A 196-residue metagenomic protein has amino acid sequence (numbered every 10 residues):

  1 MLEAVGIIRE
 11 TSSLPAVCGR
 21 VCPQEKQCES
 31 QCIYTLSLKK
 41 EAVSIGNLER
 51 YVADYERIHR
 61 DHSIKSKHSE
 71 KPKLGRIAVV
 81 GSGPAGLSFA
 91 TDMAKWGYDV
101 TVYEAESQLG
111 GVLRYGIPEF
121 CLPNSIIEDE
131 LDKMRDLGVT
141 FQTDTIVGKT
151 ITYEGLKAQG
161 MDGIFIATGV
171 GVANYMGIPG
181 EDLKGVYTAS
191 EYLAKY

Functional and structural regions predicted by a protein language model:
M1-R20, L38-K71, Y196: Ferredoxin-type iron-sulfur electron-transfer modules in oxidoreductases and energy-metabolism complexes
V5-P15, L48, L113-M161: N-terminal Rossmann-like dinucleotide/flavin-binding domain of flavoprotein oxidoreductases that bind FAD/FMN
S13, G83-P84, Q108: Residue-level detector of alpha-helix initiation sites
C18, C22, C28, C32: Short cysteine clusters
V52-E70, D129-K149, A173-Y196: Glycine-rich dinucleotide-binding loop and its adjacent helix/turn
R76-T101: N-terminal Rossmann-like FAD-binding beta1-loop-alpha1 element of flavoenzymes
V80, G160-G169: Short hydrophobic core segments
Y98-R114: Glycine-rich FAD pyrophosphate-binding loop
